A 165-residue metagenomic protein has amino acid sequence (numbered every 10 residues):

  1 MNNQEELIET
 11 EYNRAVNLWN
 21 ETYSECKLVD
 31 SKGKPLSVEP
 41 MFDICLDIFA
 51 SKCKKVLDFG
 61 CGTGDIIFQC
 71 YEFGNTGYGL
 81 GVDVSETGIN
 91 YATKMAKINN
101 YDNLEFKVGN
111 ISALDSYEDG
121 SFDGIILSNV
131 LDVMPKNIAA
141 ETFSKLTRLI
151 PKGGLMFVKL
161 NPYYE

Functional and structural regions predicted by a protein language model:
M1-K54, G62-S116, M134, I138 (+1 more regions): Class I (Rossmann-like) S-adenosyl-L-methionine-dependent methyltransferase catalytic domain, capturing the SAM-binding
V56, I125: Receiver (REC) domain switch-region micro-motif
F59: Conserved beta-strand/loop positions that form the S-adenosyl-L-methionine
S116-G124: A short acidic, Gly/Pro-enriched loop at the edge of an enzyme's catalytic core that lines a small-molecule cofactor
L127-V130: A short beta-strand submotif of the Rossmann-like class I SAM-dependent methyltransferase core that lines
A140-K152: A short glycine-rich, Lys/Arg-flanked "PGG" loop and its adjoining helix->strand segment in the class I
